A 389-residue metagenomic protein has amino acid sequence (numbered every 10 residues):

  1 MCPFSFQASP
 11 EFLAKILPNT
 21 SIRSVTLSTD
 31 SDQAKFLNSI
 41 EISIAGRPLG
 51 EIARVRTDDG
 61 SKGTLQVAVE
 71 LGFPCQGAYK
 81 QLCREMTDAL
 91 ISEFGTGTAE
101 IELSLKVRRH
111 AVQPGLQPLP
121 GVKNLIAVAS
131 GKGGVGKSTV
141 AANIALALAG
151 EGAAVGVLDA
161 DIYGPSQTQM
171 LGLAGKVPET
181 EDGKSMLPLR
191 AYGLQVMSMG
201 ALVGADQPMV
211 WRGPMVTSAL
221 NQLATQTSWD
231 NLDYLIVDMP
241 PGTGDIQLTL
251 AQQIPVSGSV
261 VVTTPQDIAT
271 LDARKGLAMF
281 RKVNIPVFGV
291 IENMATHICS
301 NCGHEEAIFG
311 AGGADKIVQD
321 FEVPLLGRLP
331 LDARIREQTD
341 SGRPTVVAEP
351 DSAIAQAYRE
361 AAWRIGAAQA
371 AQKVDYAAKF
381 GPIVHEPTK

Functional and structural regions predicted by a protein language model:
I22-R56: N-proximal, solvent-exposed amphipathic alpha-helical segments enriched in charged/polar residues
E51-R54, L71-P74, A78-A127: Extreme N-terminal, non-catalytic leader segments that precede Walker-type/kinase nucleotide-binding cores
D58, K62-G72: Short, aliphatic-rich beta-strand segments
C83-R84, W229, D233-Y234, P240-S341: Conserved catalytic-core segment of NTP-binding enzymes
L125-D161, L277: Walker A/P-loop phosphate-binding motif and the immediately C-terminal alpha-helix
L148-W211, T217-S218, A224: Phosphate-binding loop that captures ATP/GTP phosphates
V203-L250: Phosphate-binding/switch loop-helix module in NTP-utilizing enzymes
G342-D351: C-terminal boundary of histidine-terminating zinc-finger modules
